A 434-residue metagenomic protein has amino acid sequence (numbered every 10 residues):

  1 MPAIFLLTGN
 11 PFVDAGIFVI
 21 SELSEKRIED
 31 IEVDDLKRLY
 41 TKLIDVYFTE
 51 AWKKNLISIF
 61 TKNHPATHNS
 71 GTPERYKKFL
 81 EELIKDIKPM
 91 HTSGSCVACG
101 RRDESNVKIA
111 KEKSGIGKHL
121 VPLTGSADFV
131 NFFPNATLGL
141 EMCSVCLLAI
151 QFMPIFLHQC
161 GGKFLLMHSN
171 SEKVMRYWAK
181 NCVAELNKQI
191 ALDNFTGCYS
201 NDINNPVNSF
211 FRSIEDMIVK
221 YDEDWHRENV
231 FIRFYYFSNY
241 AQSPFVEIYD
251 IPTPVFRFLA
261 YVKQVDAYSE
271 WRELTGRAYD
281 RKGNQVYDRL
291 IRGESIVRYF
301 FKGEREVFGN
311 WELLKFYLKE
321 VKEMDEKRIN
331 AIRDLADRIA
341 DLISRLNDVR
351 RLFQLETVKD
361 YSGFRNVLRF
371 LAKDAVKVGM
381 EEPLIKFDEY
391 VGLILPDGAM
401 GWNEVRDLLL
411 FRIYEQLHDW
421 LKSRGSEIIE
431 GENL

Functional and structural regions predicted by a protein language model:
M1-P73, Q416-I429: Conserved small-residue
P2, P11, P65, P73 (+7 more regions): Proline-rich intrinsically disordered, low-complexity coils
A3, A15, A51, A66 (+17 more regions): A sequence-composition feature that detects small, non-aromatic residues
N10, E32, C143, G293 (+1 more regions): Helix N-terminus capping/helix-initiation residues
E29-E32, I116-K118, S171, D360: Alpha-helix initiation/capping motif
K53-I203: Basic, glycine-/proline-tolerant helical and adjacent loop/strand elements that line or dock onto nucleic-acid
T196-L434: Intrinsically disordered, low-complexity regulatory regions
